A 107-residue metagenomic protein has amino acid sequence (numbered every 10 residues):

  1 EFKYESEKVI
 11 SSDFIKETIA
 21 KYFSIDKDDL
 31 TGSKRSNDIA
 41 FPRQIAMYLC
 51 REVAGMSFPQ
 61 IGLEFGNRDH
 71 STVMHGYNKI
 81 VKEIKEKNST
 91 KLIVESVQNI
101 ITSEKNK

Functional and structural regions predicted by a protein language model:
E1-I39, E52-V53: AAA+ P-loop NTPase domains with strong preference for DNA replication initiators and clamp-loader complexes
D28-K107: Terminal-proximal interaction/regulatory segments of ATP-powered molecular machines
